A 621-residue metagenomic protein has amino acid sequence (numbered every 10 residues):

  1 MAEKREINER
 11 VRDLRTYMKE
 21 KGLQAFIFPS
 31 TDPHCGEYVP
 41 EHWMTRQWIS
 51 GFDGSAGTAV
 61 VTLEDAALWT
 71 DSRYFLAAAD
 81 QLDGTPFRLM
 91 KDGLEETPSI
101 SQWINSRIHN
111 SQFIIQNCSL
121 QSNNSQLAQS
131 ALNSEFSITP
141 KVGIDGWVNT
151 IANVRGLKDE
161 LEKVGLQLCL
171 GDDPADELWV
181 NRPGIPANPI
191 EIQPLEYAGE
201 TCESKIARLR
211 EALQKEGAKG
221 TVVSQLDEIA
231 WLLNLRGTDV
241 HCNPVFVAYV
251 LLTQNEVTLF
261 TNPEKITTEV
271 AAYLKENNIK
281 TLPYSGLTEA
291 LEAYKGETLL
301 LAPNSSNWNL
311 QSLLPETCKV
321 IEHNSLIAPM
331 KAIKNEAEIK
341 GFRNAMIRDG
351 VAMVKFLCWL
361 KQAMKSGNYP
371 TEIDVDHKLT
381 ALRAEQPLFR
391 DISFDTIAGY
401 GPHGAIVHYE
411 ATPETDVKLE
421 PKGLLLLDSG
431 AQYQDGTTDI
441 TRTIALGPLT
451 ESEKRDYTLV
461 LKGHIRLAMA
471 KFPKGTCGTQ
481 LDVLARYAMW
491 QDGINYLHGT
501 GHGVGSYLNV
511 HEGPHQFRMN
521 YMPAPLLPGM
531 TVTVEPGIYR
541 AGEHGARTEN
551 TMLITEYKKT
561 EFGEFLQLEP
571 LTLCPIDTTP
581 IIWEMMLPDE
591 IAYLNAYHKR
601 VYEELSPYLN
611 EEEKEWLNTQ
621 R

Functional and structural regions predicted by a protein language model:
M1-R621: Active-site neighborhoods and metal-handling regions in enzymes and metal-associated proteins
